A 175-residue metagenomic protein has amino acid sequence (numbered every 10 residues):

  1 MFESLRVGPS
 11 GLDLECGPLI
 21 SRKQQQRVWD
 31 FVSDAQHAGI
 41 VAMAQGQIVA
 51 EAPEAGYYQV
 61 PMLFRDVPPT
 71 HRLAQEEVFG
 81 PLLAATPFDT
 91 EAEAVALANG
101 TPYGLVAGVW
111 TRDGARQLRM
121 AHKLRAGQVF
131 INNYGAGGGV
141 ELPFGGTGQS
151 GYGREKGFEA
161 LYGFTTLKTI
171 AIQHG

Functional and structural regions predicted by a protein language model:
M1-E3, E51, A55-G175: Conserved C-terminal structural/oligomerization subdomain of aldehyde/semialdehyde dehydrogenase
M1-P68, I131: ALDH superfamily catalytic-core signature
